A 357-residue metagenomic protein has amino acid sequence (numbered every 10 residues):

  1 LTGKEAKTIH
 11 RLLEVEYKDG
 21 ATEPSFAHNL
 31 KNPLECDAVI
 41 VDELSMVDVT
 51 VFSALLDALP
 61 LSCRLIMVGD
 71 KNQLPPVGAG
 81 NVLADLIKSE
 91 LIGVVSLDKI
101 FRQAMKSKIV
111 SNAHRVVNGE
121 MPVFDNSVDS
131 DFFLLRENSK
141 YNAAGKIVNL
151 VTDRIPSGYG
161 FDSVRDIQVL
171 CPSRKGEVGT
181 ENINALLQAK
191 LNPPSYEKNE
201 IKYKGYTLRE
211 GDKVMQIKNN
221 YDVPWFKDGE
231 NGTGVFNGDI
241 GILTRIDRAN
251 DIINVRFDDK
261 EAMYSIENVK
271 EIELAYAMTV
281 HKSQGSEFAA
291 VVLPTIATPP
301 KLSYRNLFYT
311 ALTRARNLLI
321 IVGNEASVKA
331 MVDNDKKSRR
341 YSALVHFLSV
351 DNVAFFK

Functional and structural regions predicted by a protein language model:
L1-G20, P33-N138, D212, S286 (+3 more regions): Conserved helicase motor core of SF1/SF2 NTP-dependent helicases
L1-G3, G176, E267-N268: Conserved helicase NTPase catalytic core signature
V15-A27, V49, Y196-K198, L302: Short gly/ser/thr-rich secondary-structure transition/capping motifs
A38-D42, I66, L170, M215 (+2 more regions): Structural motif
V47, L74, D222-V223, T298-K301: Short beta-strands and strand-coil junctions in structured, solvent-facing domains, enriched
P60, T207-E210, F236, S283: Residue-level recognition of short, solvent-exposed, well-ordered loop/turn junctions that link secondary-structure
K71-G234: Conserved helicase motor core of P-loop NTPases
D228, N237-K357: C-terminal accessory regions
